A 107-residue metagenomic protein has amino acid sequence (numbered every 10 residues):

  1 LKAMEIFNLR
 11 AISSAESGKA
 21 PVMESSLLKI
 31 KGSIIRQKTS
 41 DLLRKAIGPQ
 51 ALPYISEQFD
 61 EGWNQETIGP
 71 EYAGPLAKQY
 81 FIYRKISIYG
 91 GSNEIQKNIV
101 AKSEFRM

Functional and structural regions predicted by a protein language model:
L1-M107: Alpha-helical interface subdomain recognition
